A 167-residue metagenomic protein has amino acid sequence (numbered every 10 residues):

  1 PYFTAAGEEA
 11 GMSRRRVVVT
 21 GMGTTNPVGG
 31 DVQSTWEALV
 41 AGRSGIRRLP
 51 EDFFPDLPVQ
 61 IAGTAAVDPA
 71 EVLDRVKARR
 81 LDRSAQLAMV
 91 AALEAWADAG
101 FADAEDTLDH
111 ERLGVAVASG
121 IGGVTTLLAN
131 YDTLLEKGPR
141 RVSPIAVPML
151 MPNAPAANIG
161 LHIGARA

Functional and structural regions predicted by a protein language model:
Y2-A167: Conserved "HGTGT" condensation-loop signature of ketosynthase/thiolase-family condensing enzymes that catalyze
